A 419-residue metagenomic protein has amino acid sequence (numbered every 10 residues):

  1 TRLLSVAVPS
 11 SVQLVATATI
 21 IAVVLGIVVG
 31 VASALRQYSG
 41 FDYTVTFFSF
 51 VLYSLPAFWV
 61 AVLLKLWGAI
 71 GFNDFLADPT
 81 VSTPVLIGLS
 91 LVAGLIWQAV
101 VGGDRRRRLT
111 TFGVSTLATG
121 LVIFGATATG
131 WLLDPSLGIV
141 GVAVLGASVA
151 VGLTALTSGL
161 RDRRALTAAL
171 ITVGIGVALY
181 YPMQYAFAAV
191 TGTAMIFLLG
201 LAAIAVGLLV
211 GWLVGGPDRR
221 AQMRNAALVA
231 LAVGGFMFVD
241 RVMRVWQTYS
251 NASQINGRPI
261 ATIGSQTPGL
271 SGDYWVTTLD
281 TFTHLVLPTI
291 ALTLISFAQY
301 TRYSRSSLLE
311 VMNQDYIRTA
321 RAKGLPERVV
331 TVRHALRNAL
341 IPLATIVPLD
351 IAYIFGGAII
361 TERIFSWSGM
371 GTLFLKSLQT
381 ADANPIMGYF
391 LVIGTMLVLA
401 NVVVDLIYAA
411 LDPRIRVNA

Functional and structural regions predicted by a protein language model:
T1-I27: An internal, D/E-rich "acidic patch" concept
A7, S11, F47-F50, S54 (+1 more regions): Residue-level signal for discrete positions within transmembrane alpha-helices of multi-pass small-molecule
T17, V24-V31, L89-A383, I393-A400 (+3 more regions): Alpha-helical transmembrane segments of integral membrane proteins, especially multi-pass inner/plasma-membrane
T19-I70: Helix-loop-helix hairpins in multi-pass membrane proteins, especially solute transporters
F41-Y43, F75-S82, L133-L137: Membrane-water interface of transmembrane alpha-helices in multipass transporters/channels
D78-A93: Hydrophobic alpha-helical transmembrane segments and immediately flanking/interface helices in integral membrane
